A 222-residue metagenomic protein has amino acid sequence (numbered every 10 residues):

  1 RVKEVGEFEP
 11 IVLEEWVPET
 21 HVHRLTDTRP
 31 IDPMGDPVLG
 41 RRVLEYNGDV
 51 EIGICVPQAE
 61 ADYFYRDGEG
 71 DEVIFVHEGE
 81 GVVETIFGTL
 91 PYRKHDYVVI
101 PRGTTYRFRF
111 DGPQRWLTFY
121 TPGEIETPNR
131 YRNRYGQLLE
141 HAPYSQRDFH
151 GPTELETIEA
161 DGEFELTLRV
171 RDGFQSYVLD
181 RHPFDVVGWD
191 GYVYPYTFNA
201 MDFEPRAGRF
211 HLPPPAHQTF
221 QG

Functional and structural regions predicted by a protein language model:
R1-G222: Jelly-roll (double-stranded beta-helix
